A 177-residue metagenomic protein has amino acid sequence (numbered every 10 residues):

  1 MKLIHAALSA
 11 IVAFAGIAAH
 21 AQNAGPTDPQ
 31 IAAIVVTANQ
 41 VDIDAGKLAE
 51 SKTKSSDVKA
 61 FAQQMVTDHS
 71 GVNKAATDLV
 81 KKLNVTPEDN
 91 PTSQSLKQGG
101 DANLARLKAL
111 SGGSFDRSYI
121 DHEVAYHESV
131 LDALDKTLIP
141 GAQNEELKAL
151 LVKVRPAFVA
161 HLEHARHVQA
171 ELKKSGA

Functional and structural regions predicted by a protein language model:
K2-A10, A15-A177: His/Met- and acidic-residue-enriched segments that coordinate or traffic transition-metal cofactors and support
